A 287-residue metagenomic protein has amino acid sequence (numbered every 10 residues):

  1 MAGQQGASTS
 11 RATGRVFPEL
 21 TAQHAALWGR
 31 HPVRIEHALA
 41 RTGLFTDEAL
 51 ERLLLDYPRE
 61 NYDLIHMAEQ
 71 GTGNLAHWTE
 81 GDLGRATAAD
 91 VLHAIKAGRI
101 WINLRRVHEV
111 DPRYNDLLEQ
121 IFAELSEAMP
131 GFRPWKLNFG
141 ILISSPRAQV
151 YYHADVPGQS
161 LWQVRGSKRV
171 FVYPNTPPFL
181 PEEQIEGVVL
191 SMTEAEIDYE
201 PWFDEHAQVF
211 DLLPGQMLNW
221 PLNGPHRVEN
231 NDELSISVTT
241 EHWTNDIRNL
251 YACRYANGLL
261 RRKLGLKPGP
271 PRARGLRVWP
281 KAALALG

Functional and structural regions predicted by a protein language model:
A2-E119, L259-L264: Transition-metal
V107-I141: A gly/proline- and charged-residue-enriched helix-loop-helix capping module
Y114-L117, Y151-D155, F171-T176, L180-I185 (+2 more regions): A short secondary-structure junction signal
K136, Q149-Q159, E205-H206: A short beta-loop-beta micro-motif enriched in histidine and acidic residues
L142-P146, D155, Q159-R169, P174 (+2 more regions): Short, conserved beta-strand element in jelly-roll/cupin
Q163-N219, G224-P225: Double-stranded beta-helix
E183, D232-R248: A short hydrophobic beta-strand segment most commonly corresponding to one strand of the jelly-roll/cupin
V209-F210, T244, L250-G287: Conserved double-stranded beta-helix
